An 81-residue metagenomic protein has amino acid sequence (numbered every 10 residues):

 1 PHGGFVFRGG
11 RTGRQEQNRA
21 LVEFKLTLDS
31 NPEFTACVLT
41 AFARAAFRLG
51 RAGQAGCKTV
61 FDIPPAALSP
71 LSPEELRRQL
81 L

Functional and structural regions predicted by a protein language model:
P1-A45: C-terminal substrate-binding/catalytic lobe of Rossmann-fold NAD(P)-dependent oxidoreductases
Q15-Q17, Q54, Q79: Residue-identity detector for glutamine
A41-A43, R51, R77: General N-terminal targeting signals
L49-D62: Flexible, glycine/charged-enriched surface loops at secondary-structure junctions
S69-L81: Acidic, Ser/Thr-rich low-complexity intrinsically disordered segments
